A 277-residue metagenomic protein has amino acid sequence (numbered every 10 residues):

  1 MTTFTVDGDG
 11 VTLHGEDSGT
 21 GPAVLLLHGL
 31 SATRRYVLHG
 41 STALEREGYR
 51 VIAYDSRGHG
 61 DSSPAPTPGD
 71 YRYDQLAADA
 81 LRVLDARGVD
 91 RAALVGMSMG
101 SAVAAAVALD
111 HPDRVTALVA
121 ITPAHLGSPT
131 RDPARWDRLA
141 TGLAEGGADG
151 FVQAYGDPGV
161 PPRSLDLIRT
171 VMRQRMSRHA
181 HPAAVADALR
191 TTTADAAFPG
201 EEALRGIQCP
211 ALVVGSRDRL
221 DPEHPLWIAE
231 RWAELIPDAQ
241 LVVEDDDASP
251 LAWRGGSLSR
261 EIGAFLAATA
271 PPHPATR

Functional and structural regions predicted by a protein language model:
V11-S63: Conserved HGGG/HGGXW glycine-rich cap/lid loop of the alpha/beta-hydrolase fold
R46, I52-A93, A252: Active-site loop/oxyanion-hole signature of alpha/beta-hydrolase fold enzymes
G96-G100, A104: Gly/Ala-rich beta-loop-alpha elbow adjacent to hydrolase catalytic centers
A105, L109-D110, V115-E145: Flexible "cap/lid" loop of the alpha/beta hydrolase fold
V171-G200: Hydrophobic, aromatic-rich cap/lid helix
I207, V213-G215: Short beta-strand/loop motif that positions the catalytic acidic residue of the alpha/beta-hydrolase fold
L220-I228: Conserved alpha/beta-hydrolase "acid-adjacent" motif
P237-R277: Catalytic active-site module of serine/aspartate enzymes centered on a nucleophile-bearing elbow/loop
